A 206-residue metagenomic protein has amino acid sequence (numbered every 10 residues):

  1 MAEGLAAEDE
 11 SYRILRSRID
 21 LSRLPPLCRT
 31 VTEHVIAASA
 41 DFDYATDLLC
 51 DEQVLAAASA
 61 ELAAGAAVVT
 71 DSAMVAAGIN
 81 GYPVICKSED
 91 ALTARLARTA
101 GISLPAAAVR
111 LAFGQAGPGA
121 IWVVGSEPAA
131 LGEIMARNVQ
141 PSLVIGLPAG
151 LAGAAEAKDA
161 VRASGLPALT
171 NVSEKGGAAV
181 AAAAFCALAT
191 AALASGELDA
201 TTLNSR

Functional and structural regions predicted by a protein language model:
M1-V69, G78: Electropositive, gly/pro-rich neighborhoods at or near active sites that engage anionic ligands
I14-S22, A38-F42, E61-G65, Q115-A116 (+3 more regions): Change "in soluble alpha/beta enzymes" to "in soluble alpha/beta proteins
A38-T46, A94-A97, G119-A120, L143: Short, basic, glycine/proline-bearing loop/turn elements
E61, A67-A108: Glycine-rich, small/polar surface segments that engage phosphate groups of diverse ligands
E89-G132, G176: Glycine-rich oxoanion-binding loops at beta->alpha junctions
L143-A152: ADP-ribose/adenylate-binding Rossmann-like module
A152-R206: C-terminal functional extensions of proteins
